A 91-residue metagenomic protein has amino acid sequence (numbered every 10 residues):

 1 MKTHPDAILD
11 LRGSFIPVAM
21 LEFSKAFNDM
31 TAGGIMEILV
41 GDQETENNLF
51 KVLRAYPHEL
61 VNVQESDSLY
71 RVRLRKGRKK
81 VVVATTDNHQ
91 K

Functional and structural regions predicted by a protein language model:
M1-A7: Short, basic/glycine-rich phosphate-binding loops at helix/coil junctions that contact nucleotide phosphates
T3, T31, T45, T85-T86: Residue-identity detector for threonine
D6, G33-E37, L69-R71: Intrinsic-disorder/low-complexity, polar/charged segments enriched in Ser/Thr/Lys/Arg/Asp/Glu/Gln
L11-P17, E22-Q64: Amphipathic, hydrophobic secondary-structure cores in small proteins
I16-A19, D87-K91: A short, terminal or domain-edge coil/loop segment
V52, H58-H89: C-terminal structural segments of small proteins and small subunits
